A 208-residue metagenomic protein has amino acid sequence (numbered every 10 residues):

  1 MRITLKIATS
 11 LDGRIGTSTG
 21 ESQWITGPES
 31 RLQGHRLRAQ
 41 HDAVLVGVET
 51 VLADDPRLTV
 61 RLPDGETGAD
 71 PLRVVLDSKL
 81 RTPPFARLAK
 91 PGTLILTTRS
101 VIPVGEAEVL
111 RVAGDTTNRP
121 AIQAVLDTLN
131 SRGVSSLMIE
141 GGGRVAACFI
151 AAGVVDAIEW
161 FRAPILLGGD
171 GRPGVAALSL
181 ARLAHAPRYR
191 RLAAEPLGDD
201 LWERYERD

Functional and structural regions predicted by a protein language model:
M1-D208: Enzymes that bind and transform nitrogen-containing heteroaromatic metabolites
